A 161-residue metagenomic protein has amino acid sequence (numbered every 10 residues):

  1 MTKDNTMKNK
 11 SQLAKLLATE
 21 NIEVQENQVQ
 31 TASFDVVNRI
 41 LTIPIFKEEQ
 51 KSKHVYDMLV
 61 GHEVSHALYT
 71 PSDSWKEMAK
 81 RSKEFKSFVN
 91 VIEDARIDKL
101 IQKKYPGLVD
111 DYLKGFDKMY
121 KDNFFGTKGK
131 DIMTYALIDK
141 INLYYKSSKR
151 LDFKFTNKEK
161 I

Functional and structural regions predicted by a protein language model:
M1-I161: Short, functionally important secondary-structure microenvironments
